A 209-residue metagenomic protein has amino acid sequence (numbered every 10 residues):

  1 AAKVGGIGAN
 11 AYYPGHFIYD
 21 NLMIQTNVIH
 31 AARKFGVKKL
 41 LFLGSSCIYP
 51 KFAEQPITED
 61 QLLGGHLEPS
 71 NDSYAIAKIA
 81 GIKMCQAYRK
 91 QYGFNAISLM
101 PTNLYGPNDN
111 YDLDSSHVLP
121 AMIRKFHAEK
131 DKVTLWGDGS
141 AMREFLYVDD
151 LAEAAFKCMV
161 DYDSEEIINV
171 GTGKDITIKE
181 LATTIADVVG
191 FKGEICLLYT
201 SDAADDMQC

Functional and structural regions predicted by a protein language model:
A1-N110: N-terminal Rossmann-like NAD(P)+-binding domain of SDR-like oxidoreductases, especially those catalyzing
M23, N27-A31, F145, D150-E153 (+1 more regions): Conserved mid-core alpha-helix of short-chain dehydrogenase/reductase
A32, R89, F126, C158-M159: Hydrophobic pocket-lining residues that define ligand/cofactor binding sites across diverse proteins
A53, L104-P120, E129-D131, V148-D149 (+3 more regions): Glycine/proline-rich active-site loop of Rossmann-fold NAD(P)-dependent oxidoreductases
E59-H66, P120-L135, D161, V188-L197: A short C-terminal helix-loop "cap" of Rossmann-like NAD(P)-dependent dehydrogenase/epimerase domains
A80, M84-Y88, V118-M122, L181 (+1 more regions): Hydrophobic alpha-helix immediately C-terminal to the catalytic Tyr-X-X-X-Lys motif of short-chain
Y199-A204: Conserved small/polar residues in nucleotide/adenosyl-binding loops
